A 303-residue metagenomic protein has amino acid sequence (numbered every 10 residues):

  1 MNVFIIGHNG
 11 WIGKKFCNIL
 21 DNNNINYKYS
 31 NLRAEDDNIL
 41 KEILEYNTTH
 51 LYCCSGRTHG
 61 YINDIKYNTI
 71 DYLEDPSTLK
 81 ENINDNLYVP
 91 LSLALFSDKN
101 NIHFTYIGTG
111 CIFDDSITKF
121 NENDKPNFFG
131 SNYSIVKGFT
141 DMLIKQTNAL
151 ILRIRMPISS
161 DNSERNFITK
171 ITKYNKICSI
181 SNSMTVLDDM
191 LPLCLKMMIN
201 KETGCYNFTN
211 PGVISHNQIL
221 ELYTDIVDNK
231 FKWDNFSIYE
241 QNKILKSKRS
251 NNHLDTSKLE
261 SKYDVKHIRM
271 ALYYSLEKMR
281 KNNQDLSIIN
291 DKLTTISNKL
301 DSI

Functional and structural regions predicted by a protein language model:
N2-L20: N-terminal Rossmann NAD(P)H-binding glycine-rich loop of SDR-like oxidoreductase domains
I6, C54-S55, F104-G110, L152-I154: SDR active-site strand-loop-helix element
N26-D36, N235: A short beta-strand-loop structural module common to alpha/beta enzyme folds
E35-L87: NAD(P)H-binding glycine-rich loop region in Rossmannoid oxidoreductase-like domains and their noncatalytic homologs
D75-V89, C111-L152, S159: Catalytic helix-loop patch of NAD(P)-dependent Rossmann-fold dehydrogenases
T118, G138, Q146-T147, I158-T169 (+2 more regions): Glycine/proline-rich active-site loop of Rossmann-fold NAD(P)-dependent oxidoreductases
G130, M142-P192: NAD(P)-dependent short-chain dehydrogenase/reductase
L193-N251, N283-L300: Mid/C-terminal beta-alpha module of Rossmann-like enzyme folds, strongest in SDR-family dehydrogenases/epimerases
